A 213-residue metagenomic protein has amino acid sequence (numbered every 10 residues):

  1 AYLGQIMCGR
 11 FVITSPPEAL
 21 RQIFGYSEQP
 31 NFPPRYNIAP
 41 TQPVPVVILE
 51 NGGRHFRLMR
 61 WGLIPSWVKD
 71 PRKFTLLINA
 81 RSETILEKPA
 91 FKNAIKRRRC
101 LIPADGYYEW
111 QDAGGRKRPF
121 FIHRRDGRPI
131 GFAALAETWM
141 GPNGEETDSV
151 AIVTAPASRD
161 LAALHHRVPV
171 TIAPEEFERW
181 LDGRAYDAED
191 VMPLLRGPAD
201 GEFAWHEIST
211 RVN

Functional and structural regions predicted by a protein language model:
Y2-N213: Short linear sequence motif anchored by a di-proline
